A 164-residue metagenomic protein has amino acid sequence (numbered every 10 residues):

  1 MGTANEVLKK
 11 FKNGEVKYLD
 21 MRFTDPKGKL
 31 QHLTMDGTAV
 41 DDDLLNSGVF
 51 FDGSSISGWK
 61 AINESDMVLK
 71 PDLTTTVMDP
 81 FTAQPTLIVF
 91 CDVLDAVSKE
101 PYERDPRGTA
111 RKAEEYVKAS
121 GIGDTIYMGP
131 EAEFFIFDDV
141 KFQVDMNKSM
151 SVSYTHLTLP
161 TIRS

Functional and structural regions predicted by a protein language model:
M1-Y18: Short, Gly/Pro- and small/polar-rich lid/capping loops
Y18, S120-G129: Flexible, glycine/charged-enriched surface loops at secondary-structure junctions
D25: Short, acidic, Ser/Thr-enriched surface-loop or helix-capping motifs
D41-S120: Glycine-rich, N-terminal phosphate-binding loop and its surrounding beta-alpha-beta segment
A132-Q143: Short, conserved secondary-structure transition motifs
S149-Y154: Surface-exposed loop and adjacent secondary-structure segments within mature catalytic domains
T155-T161: Conserved small/polar residues in nucleotide/adenosyl-binding loops
